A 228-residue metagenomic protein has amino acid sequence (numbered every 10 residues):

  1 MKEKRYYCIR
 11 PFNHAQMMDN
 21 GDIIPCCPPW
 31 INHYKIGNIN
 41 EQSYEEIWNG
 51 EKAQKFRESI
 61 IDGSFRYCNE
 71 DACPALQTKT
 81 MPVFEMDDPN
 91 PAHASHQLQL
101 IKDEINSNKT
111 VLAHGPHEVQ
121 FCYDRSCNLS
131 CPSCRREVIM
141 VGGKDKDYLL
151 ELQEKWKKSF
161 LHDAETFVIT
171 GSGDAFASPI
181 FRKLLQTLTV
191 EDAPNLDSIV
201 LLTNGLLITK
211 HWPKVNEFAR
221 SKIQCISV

Functional and structural regions predicted by a protein language model:
M1-P28, H33-G37, Q42-K144, F160-L161: N-terminal pre-core extensions flanking Radical SAM catalytic domains
N13, F84, P132-S133, D145-S159 (+3 more regions): Preference for well-ordered, secondary-structure-rich cores of eukaryotic proteins
I39, P179-K183, P213: Generic recognition of short, well-ordered alpha-helical segments
R57, P89-H93, T187-V190, F218-K222: Short, low-complexity, polar/charged sequence segments that are solvent-exposed and flexible
H114-S126, E137-L150, D163-F181, E191-K210 (+1 more regions): Core AdoMet radical
K155-F160, L185-D192, V215-A219: Leucine-rich repeat
